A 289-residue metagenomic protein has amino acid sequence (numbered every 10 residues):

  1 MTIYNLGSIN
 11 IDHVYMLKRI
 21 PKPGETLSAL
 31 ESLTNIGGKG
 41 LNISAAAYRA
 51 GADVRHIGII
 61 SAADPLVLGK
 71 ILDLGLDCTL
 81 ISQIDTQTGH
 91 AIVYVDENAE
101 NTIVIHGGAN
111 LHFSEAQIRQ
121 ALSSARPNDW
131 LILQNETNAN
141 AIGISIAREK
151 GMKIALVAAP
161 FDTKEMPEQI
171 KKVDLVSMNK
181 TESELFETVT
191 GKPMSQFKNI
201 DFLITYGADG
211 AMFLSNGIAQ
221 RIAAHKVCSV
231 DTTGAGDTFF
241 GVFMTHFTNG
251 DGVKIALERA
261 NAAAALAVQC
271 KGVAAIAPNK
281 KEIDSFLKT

Functional and structural regions predicted by a protein language model:
M1-I9, G69-Q83, V93-R221: Ribokinase/PfkB-type carbohydrate-kinase core domain
M1-P23: Positively charged, low-complexity intrinsically disordered leader regions
T2-I3, P23-H90, F286-L287: Substrate-binding N-lobe of the ribokinase-like
V14, V104, F186, A267 (+1 more regions): Residues that scaffold the ATP/ADP-binding catalytic core of kinase and kinase-like folds
P21-A29, N179, I222: Short glycine/proline- and charge-enriched loop/turn segments that cap or connect secondary-structure elements
I43, V67, I142-S145, A263: Aromatic/hydrophobic pocket-lining residues that form π-stacking "cages" and hydrophobic walls in ligand
A46, K70, I146, V242 (+1 more regions): Rossmann-fold NAD(P)-dependent oxidoreductase module
G191-T289: Conserved phosphate-binding/catalytic region of the ribokinase-like
